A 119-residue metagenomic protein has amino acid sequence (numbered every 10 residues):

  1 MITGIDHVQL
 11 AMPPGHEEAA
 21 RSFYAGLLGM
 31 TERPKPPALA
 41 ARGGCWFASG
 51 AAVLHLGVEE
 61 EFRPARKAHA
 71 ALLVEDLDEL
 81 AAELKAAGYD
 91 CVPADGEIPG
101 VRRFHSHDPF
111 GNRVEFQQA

Functional and structural regions predicted by a protein language model:
M1-R21, A68-A70: N-terminal beta-strand motif that seeds the catalytic metal site of vicinal oxygen chelate
M1-T3, A87-A119: Vicinal oxygen chelate
T3-G4, F62-K67, I98: Short glycine-enriched loop/turn motifs at secondary-structure junctions
A20-A25, L84, G111: Conserved active-site tyrosine of GNAT-family acetyltransferases
G29-P36, Y89-D95: Short secondary-structure junctions
T31-A65, R113-Q118: Conserved short beta-strand elements that form part of the metal-binding/catalytic scaffold of enzyme active sites
G43-C45, A68, G100-F104: Short beta-strand micro-motifs in enzyme catalytic cores
R66-L84: Mid-chain, well-packed structural core segment of small domains
